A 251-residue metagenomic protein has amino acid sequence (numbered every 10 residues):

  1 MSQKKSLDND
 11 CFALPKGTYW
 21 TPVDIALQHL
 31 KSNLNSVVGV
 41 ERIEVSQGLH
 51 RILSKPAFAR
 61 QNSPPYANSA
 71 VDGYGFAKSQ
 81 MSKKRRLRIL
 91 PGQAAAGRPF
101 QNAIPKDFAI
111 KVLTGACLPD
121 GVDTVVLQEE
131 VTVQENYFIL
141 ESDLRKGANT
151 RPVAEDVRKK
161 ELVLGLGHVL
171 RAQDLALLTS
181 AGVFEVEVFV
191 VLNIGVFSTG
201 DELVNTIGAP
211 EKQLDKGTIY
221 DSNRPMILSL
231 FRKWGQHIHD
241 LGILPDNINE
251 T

Functional and structural regions predicted by a protein language model:
M1-K83: Short, low-complexity N-terminal leaders and the immediately following helix N-cap/first helix
S2-T18, Y74-D240: Short, glycine/charged-enriched hinge/interface segments at domain edges or termini
D240-I248: Short beta->alpha junction loops
T251: Catalytic cores of alpha/beta
